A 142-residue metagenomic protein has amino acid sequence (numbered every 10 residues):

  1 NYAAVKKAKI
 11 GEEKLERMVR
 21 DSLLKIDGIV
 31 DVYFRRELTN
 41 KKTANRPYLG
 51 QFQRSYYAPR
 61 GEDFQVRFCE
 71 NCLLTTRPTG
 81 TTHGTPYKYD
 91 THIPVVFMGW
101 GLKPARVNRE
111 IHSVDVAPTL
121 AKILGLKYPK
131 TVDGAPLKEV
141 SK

Functional and structural regions predicted by a protein language model:
N1-R106, I111-T119: Active-site neighborhoods of enzymes that stabilize oxyanions during catalysis
L24-G28, A121-P129, K142: Sec-exported extracytoplasmic/periplasmic mature domains
S113-P136: Extracellular ligand-binding/catalytic regions of CAZymes and related secreted enzymes and adhesion modules
P136-K142: C-terminal helix-and-tail extensions that cap enzymatic domains
